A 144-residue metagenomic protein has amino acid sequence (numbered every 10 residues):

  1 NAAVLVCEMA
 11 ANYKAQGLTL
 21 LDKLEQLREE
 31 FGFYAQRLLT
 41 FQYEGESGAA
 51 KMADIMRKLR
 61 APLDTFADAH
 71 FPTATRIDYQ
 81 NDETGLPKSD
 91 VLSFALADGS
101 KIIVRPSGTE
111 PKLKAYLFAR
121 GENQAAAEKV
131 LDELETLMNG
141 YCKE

Functional and structural regions predicted by a protein language model:
N1-P106, K112-Y116, N123-E128, E135-E144: Phosphate-binding and adjacent anionic-ligand microenvironments
